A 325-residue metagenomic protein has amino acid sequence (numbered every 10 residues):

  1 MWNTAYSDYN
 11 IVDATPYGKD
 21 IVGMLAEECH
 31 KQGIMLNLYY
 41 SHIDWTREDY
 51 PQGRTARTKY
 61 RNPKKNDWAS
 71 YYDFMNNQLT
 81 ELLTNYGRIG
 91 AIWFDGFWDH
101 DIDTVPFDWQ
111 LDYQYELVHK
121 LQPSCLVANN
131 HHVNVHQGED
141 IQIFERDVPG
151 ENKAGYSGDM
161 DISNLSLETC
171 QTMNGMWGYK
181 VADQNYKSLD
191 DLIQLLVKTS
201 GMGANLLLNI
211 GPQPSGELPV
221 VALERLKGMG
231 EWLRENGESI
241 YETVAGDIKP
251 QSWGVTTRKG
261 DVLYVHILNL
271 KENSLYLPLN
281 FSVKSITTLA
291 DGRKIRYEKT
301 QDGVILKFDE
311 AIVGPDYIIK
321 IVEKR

Functional and structural regions predicted by a protein language model:
M1-R325: Mature catalytic domains of secreted/periplasmic carbohydrate-active enzymes
